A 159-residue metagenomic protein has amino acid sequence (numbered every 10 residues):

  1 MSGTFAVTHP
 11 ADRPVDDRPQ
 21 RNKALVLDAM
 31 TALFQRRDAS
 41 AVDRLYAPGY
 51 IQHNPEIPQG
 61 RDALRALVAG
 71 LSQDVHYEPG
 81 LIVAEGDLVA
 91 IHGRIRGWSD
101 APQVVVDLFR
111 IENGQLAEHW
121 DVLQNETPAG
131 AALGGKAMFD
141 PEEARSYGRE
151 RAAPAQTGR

Functional and structural regions predicted by a protein language model:
M1-R159: C-terminal and inter-domain tail/linker signature
